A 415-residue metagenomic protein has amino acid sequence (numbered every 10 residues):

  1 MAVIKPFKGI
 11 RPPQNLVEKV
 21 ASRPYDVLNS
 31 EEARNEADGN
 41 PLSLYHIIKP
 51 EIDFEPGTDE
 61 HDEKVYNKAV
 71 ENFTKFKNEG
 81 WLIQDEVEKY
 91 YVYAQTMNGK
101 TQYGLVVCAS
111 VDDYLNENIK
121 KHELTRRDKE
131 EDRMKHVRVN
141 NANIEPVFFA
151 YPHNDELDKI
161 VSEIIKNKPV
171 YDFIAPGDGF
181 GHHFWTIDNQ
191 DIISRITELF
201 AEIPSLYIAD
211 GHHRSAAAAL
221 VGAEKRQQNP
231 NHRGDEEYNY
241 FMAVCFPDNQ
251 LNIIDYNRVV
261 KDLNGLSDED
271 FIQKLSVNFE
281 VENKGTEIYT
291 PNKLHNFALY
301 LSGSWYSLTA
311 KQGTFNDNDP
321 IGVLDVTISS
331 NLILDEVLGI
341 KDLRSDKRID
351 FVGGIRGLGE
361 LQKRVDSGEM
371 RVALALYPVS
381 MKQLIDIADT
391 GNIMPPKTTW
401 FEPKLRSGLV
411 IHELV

Functional and structural regions predicted by a protein language model:
M1-V415: Surface-exposed, charge/polar-rich loops and edge strands
